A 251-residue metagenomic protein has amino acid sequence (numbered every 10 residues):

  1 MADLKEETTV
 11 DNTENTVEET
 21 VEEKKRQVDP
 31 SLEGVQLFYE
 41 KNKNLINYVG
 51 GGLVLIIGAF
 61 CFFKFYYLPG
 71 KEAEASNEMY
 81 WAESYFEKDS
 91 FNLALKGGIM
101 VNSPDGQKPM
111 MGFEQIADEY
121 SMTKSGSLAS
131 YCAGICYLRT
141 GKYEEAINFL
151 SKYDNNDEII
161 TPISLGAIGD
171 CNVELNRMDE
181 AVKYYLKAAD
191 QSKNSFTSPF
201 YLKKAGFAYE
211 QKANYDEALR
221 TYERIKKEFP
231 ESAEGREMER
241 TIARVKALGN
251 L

Functional and structural regions predicted by a protein language model:
A2-G52: N-terminal positive-inside, membrane-proximal cytosolic segments immediately preceding the first
P69, I116-G126, D154-P162, D190-S198 (+1 more regions): Short solvent-exposed coil/turn linkers within tandem alpha-helical repeat scaffolds
N92-E145: Extracytoplasmic/periplasmic/luminal assembly and interaction segments in envelope/secretory/respiratory proteins
